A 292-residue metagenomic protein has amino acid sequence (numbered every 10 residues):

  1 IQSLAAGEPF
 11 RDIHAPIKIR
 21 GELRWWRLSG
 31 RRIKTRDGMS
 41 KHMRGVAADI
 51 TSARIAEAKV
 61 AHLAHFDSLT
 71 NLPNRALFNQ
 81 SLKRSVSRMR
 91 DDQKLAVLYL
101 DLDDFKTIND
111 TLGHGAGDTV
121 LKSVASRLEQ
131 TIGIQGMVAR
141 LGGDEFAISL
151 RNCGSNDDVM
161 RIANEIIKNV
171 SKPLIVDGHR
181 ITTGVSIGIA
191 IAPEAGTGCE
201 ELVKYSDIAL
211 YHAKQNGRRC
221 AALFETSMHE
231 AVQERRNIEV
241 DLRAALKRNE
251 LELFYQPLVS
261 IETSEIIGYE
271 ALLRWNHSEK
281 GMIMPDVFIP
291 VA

Functional and structural regions predicted by a protein language model:
S3-I13, W26, Q93, K168 (+1 more regions): PAS/PAS-like sensory domains
F10-I13, I19, R24-L28, M43 (+3 more regions): PAS and PAS-like sensory/regulatory domains
P16, E234-V291: Active-site core of bacterial EAL-family cyclic-dinucleotide phosphodiesterase domains
I19-E22, K34-M39, D177, S260-T263 (+1 more regions): Flexible loop/coil segments at beta-strand boundaries within sensory signal-transduction domains
R24, M39-H42, K94, E200-E201 (+3 more regions): Short beta-strand edge/capping elements of PAS-family sensory modules
R31, M39-D49: PAS-family sensory domains
R31-I33, K172, A190, Q256-L258 (+1 more regions): Output-coupling edge of small sensory domains
R54-R236, V240: Cyclic-dinucleotide signaling modules
